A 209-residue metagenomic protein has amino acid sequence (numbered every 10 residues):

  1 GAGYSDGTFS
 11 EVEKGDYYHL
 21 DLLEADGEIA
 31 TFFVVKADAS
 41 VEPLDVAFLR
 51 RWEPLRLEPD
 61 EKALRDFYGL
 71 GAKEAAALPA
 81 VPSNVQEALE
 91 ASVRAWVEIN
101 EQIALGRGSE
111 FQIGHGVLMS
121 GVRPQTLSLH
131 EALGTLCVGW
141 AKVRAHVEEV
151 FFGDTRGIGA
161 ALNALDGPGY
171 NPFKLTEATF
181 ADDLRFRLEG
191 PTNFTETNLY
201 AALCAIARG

Functional and structural regions predicted by a protein language model:
G1-G209: C-terminal regulatory/interaction module of P-loop NTP-utilizing enzymes
